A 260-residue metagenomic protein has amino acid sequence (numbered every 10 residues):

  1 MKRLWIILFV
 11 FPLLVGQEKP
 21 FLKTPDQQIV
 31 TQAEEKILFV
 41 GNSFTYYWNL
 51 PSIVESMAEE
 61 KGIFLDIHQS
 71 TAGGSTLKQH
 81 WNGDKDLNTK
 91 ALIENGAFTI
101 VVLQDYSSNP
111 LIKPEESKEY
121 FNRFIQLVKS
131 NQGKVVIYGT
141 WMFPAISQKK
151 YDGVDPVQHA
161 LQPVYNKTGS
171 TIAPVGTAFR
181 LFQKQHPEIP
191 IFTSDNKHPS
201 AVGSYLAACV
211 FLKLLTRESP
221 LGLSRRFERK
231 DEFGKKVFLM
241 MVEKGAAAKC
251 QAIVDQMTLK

Functional and structural regions predicted by a protein language model:
L4-P12: Sec-dependent N-terminal signal peptides
P12-P25, I29-V30: Bacterial Sec-dependent signal peptides at the C-terminal "C-region" and cleavage site
T31-E35: A short, charged/proline- and glycine-enriched loop that marks the coil->beta-strand transition at the N-terminal
K36-L38, F44-N122: Conserved SGNH/GDSL esterase-like catalytic core that processes O-acyl groups on lipids and polysaccharides
N42-S43, S200: Ser/Thr-glycine-rich phosphate-binding loops at phosphate-binding pockets of nucleotides, nucleotide cofactors
K90-S204, K213-G222: Alpha-helical cap/lid subdomain in secreted, periplasmic, or secretory-pathway luminal O-acyl-processing enzymes
A208-K260: Conserved catalytic region of serine esterases and O-acyltransferases that act on ester linkages in lipids
